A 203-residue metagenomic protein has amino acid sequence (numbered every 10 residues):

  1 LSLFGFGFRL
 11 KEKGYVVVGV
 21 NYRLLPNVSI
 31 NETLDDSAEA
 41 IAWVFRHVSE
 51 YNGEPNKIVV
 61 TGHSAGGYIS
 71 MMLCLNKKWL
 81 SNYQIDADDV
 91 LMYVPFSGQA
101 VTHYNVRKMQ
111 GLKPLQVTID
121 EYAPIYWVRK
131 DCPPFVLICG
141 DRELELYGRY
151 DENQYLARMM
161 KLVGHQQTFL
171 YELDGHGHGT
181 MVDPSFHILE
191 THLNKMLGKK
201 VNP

Functional and structural regions predicted by a protein language model:
L1-G19: Short amphipathic alpha-helix adjacent to the substrate-entry channel of hydrolases
K13-V18, P55-K57, D88-M92, C132-F135 (+1 more regions): Loop/turn elements at helix/coil->beta-strand transitions in domains of secreted/extracellular proteins
V16, N21-L25, Q99, D174-H176: Short beta-to-alpha linker loops that shape the active-site pocket of alpha/beta-hydrolase fold enzymes
E39-M109, I119-D120: Primarily recognizes the serine-hydrolase "nucleophile elbow" in alpha/beta-hydrolase and SGNH/GDSL folds
S64, D141-E143, H176: Residue-level signal for short, function-critical loop segments
Q84-V106, L115-R158, L162: The feature captures the conserved acid-bearing segment of alpha/beta-hydrolase catalytic domains
I138, Q154-A157, K161-P203: C-terminal catalytic histidine-bearing segment of alpha/beta-hydrolase fold enzymes
